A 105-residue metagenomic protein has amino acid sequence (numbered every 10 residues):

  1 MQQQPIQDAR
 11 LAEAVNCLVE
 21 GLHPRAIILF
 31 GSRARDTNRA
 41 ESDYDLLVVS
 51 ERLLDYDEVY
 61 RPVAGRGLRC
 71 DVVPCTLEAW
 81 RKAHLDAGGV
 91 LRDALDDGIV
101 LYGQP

Functional and structural regions predicted by a protein language model:
M1-A26, A34-A40, S50-P105: Catalytic core of pol beta-like nucleotidyltransferases
D45-L46: Structural signature of the urease/amidohydrolase superfamily beta/alpha-barrel
